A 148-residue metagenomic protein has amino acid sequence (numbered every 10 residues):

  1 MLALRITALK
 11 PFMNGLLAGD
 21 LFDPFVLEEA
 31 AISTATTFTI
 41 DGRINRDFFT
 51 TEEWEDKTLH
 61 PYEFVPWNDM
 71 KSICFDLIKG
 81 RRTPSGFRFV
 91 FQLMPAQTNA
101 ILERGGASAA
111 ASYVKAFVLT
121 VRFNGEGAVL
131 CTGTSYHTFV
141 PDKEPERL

Functional and structural regions predicted by a protein language model:
M1-D69: Charge-rich, low-complexity N-terminal segments
L2, I6, F25, M70 (+4 more regions): Generic alpha-helix detector with strongest preference for long hydrophobic helices that associate with membranes
L9, R43, D47, Q92-A96 (+2 more regions): Generic structural motif
E53-W54, T58-G127: Surface-exposed, low-hydrophobicity interaction/linker segments
T132-L148: Mixed-charge, glycine-accented linear interaction segment located at domain edges/termini
